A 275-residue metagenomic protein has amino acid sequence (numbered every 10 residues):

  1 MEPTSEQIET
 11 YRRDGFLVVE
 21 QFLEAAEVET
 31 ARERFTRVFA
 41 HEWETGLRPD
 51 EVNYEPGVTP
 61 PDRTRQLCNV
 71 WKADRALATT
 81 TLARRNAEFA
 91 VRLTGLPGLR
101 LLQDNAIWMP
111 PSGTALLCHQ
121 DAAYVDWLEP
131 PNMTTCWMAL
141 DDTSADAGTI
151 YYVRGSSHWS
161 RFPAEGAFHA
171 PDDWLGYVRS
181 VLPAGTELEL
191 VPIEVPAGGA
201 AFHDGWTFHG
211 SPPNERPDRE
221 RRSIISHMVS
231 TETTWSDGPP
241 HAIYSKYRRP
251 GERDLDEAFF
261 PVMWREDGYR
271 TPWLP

Functional and structural regions predicted by a protein language model:
M1-R13, E20-C118, Y124-W127, E165 (+1 more regions): Non-heme Fe(II)-dependent double-stranded beta-helix
E9, T143-F208: Double-stranded beta-helix
H41, L47-V52, A167, A200-F202 (+1 more regions): Non-heme Fe(II)/2-oxoglutarate
D50, Q120-D121, W174-E189, D218-R221 (+1 more regions): Short, surface-exposed loop/helix-turn segments at secondary-structure junctions that function as lids/hinges flanking
T94, D121-M133, L188-E189, V195 (+1 more regions): A short beta-loop-beta micro-motif enriched in histidine and acidic residues
N105, Q120-A122, M138-D142, R154: Short, structured patches in soluble enzyme cores that scaffold and shape functional sites
T114-D121, E129, D146-Y152, R161-E165 (+1 more regions): A short secondary-structure junction signal
D126-A145, E194-V195, F202, H227-T231: Short, conserved beta-strand element in jelly-roll/cupin
